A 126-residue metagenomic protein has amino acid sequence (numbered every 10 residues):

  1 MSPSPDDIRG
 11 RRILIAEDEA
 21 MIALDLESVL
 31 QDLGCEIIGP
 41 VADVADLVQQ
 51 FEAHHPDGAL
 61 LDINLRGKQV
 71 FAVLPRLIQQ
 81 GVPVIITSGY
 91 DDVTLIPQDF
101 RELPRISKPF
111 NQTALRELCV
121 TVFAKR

Functional and structural regions predicted by a protein language model:
M1-R12, S107, N111-R126: Non-catalytic signal-transmission and effector/linker regions of two-component phosphorelay proteins
E17: Conserved acidic carboxylate
A20-G39: Two-component/phosphorelay signaling modules centered on CheY-like receiver
P40-G58: Acidic, metal-coordinating helix/loop segments flanking the phosphotransfer/catalytic sites of two-component signaling
D62: Active-site residues of response regulator receiver
R66: The feature encodes the CheY-like receiver
A72, Q79, Y90-K108, T113 (+1 more regions): Alpha4 helix (beta4-alpha4-beta5 surface) of REC/receiver domains from two-component response regulators
